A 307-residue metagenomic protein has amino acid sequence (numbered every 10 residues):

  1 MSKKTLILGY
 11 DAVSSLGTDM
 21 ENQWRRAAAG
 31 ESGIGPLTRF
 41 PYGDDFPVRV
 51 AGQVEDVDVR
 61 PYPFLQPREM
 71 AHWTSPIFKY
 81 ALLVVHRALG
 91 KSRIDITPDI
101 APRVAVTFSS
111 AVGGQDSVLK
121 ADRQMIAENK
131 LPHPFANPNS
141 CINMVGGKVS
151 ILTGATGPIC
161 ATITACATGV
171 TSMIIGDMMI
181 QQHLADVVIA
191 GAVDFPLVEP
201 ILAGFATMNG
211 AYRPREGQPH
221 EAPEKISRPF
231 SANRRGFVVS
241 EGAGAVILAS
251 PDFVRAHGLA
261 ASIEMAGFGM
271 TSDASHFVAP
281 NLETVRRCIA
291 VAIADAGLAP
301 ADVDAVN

Functional and structural regions predicted by a protein language model:
K3-L8, R25-R39, P47-R49, E216-L298 (+1 more regions): Condensing-enzyme catalytic core mediating Claisen C-C bond formation in acyl metabolism
I7, E31-I163, V193-G204, P300-N307: Conserved beta-ketoacyl condensing-enzyme motif
G9-G17: Short polar catalytic/cofactor-binding loops
A12, L65-H86, P132-C141, I159-I174 (+2 more regions): Active-site pocket-shaping loop/turn-to-helix segments
T18-M20, S117-K120, M173, V198-G204 (+2 more regions): Short acidic, glycine/serine/threonine-rich loops at helix termini
E21-R25, D116-K130, M179-Q182, L202-R215 (+1 more regions): A glycine- and small-aliphatic-rich helix-loop capping segment at beta-alpha/alpha-beta transitions that lines
A81-I94, I142-V145, V149-T153, P158-D194 (+1 more regions): Active-site-proximal alpha-helical scaffold in enzymes
A192-N233: Phosphate/pyrophosphate-binding betaalpha-module
